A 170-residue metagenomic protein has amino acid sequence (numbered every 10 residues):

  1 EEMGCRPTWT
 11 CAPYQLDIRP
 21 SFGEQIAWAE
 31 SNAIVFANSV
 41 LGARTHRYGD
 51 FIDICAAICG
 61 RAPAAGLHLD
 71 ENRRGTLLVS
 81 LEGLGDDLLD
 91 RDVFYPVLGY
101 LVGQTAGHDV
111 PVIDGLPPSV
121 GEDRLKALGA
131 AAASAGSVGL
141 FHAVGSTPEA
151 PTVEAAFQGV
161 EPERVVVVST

Functional and structural regions predicted by a protein language model:
M3-Y14, E30-T170: Intrinsically disordered, low-complexity segments enriched in small residues
P20-A27: Glycine-centered loop/turn motifs
